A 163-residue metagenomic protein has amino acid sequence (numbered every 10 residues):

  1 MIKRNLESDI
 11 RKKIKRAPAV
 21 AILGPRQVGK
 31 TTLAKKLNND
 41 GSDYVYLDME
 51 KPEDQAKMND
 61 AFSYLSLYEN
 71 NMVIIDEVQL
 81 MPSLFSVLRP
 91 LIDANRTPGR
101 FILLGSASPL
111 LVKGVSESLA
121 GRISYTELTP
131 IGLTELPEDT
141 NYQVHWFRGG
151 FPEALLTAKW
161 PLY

Functional and structural regions predicted by a protein language model:
M1-Y163: Phosphate-binding site recognition
